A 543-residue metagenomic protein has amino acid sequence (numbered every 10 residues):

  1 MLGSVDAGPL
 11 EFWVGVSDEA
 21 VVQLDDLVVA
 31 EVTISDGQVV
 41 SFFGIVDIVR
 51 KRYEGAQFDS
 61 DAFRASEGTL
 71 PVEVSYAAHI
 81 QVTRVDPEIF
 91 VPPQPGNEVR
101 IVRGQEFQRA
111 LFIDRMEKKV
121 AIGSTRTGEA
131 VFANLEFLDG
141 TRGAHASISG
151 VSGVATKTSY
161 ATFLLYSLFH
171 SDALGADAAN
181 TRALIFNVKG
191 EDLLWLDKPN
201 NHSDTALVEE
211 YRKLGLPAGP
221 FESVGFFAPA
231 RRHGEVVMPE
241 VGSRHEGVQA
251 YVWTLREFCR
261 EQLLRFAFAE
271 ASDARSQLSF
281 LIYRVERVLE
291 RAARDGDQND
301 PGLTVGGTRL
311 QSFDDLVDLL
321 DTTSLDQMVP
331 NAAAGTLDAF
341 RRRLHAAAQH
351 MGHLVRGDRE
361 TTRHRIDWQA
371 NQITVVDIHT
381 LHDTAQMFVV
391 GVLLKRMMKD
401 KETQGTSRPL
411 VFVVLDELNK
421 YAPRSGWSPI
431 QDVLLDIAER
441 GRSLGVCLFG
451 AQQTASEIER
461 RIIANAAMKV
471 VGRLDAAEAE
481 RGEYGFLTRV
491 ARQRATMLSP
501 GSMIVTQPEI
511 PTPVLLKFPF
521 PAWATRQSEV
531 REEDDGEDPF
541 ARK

Functional and structural regions predicted by a protein language model:
M1-V151, L164, H170-N180, L184 (+1 more regions): Basic- and hydrophobic-enriched, low-structure N-terminal and domain-boundary segments that flank ATP-binding catalytic
L27-V32, S75-Q94, E98, A491-K543: Phosphate-binding and hydrolysis-coupling loops of NTP-dependent motor/remodeling domains
I122-G225, R460, V505, S528 (+1 more regions): Glycine-rich phosphate-binding loop of nucleotide-binding enzymes
S167-D172, E209-P217, R396-E402, V433-F449: Substrate-engagement module of ASCE P-loop NTPases
A173-A179, I185-F186, G190-L194, G219-D436 (+1 more regions): P-loop NTPase motor domains
D197-Y211, V241-R244, S428-D432, A464-A467 (+2 more regions): Short secondary-structure boundary/capping segments
E209-V241, A464-G485, T496-S499: Conserved P-loop NTPase catalytic core
L435-A522: Conserved ATP-driven motor cores of ASCE-family P-loop NTPases powering translocation/secretion/packaging/pilus
